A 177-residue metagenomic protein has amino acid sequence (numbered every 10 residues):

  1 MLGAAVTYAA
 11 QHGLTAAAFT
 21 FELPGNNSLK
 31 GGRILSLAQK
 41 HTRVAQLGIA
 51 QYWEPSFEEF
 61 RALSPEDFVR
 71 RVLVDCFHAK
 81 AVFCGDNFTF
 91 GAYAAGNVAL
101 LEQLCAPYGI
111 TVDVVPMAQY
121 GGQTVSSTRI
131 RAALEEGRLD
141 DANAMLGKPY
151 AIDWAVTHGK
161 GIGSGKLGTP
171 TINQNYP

Functional and structural regions predicted by a protein language model:
M1-G32, S36: N-terminal catalytic cores of NTP/NDP-binding nucleotidyl/phosphoryl-transfer enzymes
M1-Q11, Y52-L63: N-terminal-biased segments
T15-A17, Q51, A81, D113: A structural signal for isolated positions on well-ordered beta-strands in alpha/beta enzyme cores
G32-K40, R61-V69: Glycine-rich, highly charged phosphate/nucleotide-binding loops
Q39-E54: A glycine-rich helix N-cap at a beta->alpha junction
E58, D67-R70, V74-P177: Active-site cores that bind ATP or allylic diphosphates and position pyrophosphate for catalysis
